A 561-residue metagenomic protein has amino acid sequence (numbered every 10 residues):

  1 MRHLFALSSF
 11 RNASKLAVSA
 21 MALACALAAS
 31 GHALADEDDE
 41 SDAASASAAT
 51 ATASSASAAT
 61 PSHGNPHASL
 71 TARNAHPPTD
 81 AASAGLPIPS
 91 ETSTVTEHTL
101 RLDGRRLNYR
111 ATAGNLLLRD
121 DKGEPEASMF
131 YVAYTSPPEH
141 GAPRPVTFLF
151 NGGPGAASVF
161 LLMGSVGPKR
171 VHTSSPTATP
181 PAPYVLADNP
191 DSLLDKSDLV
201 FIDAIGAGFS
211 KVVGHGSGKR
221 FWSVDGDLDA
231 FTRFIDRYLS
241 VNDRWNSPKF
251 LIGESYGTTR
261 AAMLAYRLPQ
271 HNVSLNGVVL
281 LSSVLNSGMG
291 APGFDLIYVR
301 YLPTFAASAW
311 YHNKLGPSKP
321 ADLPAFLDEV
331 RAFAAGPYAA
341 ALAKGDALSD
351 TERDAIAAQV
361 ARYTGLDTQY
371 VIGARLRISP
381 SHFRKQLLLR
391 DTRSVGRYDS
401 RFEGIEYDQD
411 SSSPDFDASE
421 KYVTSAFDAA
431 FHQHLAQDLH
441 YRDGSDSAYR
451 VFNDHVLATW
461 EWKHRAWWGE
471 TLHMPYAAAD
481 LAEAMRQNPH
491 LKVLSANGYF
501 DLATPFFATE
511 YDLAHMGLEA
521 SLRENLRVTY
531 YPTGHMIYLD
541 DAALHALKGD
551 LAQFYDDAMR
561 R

Functional and structural regions predicted by a protein language model:
A17-A29: Bacterial N-terminal signal peptides
P61-A82, G123-R220, A514: N-terminal cap/lid subdomain of alpha/beta-hydrolase-fold enzymes
P168-H172, P269-T364: A catalytic-pocket lid/entrance helix-loop region that shapes and gates access to the active site across common
L193-S197, A204, F221-L239: Alpha/beta-hydrolase active-site loop
D243-Y256: Alpha/beta-hydrolase fold nucleophile elbow
G345-A503: Alpha/beta-hydrolase fold catalytic core
L491, P505-H515: Short alpha-helix in the alpha/beta-hydrolase fold that links the catalytic acid
P532-A543: Catalytic histidine-centered segment of alpha/beta-hydrolase-like enzymes
